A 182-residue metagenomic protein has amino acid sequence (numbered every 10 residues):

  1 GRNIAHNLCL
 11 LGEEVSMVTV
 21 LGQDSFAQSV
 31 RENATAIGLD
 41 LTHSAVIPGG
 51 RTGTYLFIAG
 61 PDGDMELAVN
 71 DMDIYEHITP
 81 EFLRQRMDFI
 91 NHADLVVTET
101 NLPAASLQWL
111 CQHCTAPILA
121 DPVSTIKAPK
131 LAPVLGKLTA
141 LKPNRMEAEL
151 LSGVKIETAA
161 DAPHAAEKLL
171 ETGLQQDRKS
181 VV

Functional and structural regions predicted by a protein language model:
R2-L10: Histidine-anchored nucleotide/phosphate-binding helix
L10-D94: Conserved N-terminal subdomain of the carbohydrate kinase-like
A27, A104-Q108, K127-L131: Short, well-ordered alpha-helical microsegments
D73-H77, A104, T125-A128, L150: Short, small-residue-enriched loops and turns at beta-alpha junctions that line or gate enzyme active sites
D94-L95, A140: Structural motif
V97-L102, D121-P122: Catalytic beta/alpha-barrel core
H113-I118, P122-V182: Conserved phosphate/ATP/ADP-binding segment of small-molecule kinases
